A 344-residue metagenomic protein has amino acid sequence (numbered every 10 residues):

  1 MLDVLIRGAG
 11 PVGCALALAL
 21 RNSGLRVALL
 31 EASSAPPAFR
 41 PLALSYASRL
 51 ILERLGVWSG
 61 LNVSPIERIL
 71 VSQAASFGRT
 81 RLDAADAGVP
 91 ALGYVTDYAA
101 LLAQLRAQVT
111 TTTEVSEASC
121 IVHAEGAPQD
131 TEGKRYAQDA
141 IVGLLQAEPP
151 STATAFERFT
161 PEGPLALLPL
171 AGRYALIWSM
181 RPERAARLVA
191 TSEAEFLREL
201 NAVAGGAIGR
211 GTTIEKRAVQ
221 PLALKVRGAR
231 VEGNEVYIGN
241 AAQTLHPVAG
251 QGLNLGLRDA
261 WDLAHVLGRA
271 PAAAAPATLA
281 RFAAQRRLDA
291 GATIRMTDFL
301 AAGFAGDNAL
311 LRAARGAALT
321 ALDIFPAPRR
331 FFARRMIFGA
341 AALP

Functional and structural regions predicted by a protein language model:
D3-L5, A9-E67: Glycine-rich FAD cofactor-binding loop and adjacent beta-loop-alpha segment at the N-terminus of flavoprotein
R7, L30, V122-A124, G239-N240 (+1 more regions): Active-site flanking residues adjacent to catalytic metal/cofactor-binding acidic residues
L25-V27, I121, Y174: Hydrophobic anchor at the start of a short beta-strand that flanks the dinucleotide cofactor-binding loop
L50-R54, W58-L144, E148, T152 (+1 more regions): Conserved N-terminal helical subregion
H123-V219: Conserved FAD-binding catalytic core of PHBH/FMO-like flavoproteins
R187-A274: FAD/FMN-dependent oxidoreductases across multiple families
H265-P344: C-terminal helical "tail/cap" subdomain of flavin- and related membrane-associated enzymes
